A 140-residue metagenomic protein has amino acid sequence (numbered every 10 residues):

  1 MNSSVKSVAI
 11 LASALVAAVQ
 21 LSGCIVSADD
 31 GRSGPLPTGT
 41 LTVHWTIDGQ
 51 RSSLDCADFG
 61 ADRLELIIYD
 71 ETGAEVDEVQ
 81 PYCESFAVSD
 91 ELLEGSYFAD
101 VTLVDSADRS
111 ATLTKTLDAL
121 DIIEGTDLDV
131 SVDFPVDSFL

Functional and structural regions predicted by a protein language model:
M1-C24: Sec-dependent bacterial lipoprotein signal peptides
V19-I47, S138-L140: Bacterial Sec-dependent N-terminal signal peptides
I25-S27, Y82, L103-L140: Structured interaction patches on ligand/partner-binding surfaces of diverse proteins
L36, F59, P81-C83, L92-E94 (+1 more regions): Surface-exposed coil/turn segments at beta-strand junctions on protein surfaces, enriched
H44-A57: Short amphipathic, basic-aromatic surface patches that mediate peripheral association with negatively charged
A57-T72: Extended low-complexity, serine/threonine- and proline-enriched intrinsically disordered segments
E71-S85: Short, acidic Ser/Thr/Gly-rich low-complexity loop/linker segments typical of extracellular and cell-surface proteins
C83-F98, L103-D105: Short Pro-Gly-centered beta-turn/loop motif in secreted/extracellular proteins
